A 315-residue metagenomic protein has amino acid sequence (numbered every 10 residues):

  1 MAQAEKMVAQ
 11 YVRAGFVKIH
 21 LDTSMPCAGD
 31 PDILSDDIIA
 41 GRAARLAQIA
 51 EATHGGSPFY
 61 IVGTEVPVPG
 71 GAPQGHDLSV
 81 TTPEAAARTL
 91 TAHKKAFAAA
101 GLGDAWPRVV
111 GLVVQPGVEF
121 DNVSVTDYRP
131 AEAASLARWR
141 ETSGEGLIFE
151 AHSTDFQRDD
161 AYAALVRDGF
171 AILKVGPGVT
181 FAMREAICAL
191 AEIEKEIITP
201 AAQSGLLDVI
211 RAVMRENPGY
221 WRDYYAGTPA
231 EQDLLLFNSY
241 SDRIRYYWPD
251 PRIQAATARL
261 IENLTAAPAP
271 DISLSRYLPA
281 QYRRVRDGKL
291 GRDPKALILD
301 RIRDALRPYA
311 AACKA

Functional and structural regions predicted by a protein language model:
M1-H20, M25-D32, D36-A44, Q48 (+2 more regions): Active-site beta->alpha loop and helix N-cap motifs at the rims of alpha/beta catalytic domains
A2-Q3, I33-R42, D77-R88, D127-A131 (+2 more regions): Alpha-helix N-cap and loop-to-helix initiation/capping positions
Q10-Y11, L136-R140, L165: Generic structural signal for hydrophobic
V17-T23, P58-T64, V110-V114, L147-H152 (+2 more regions): Hydrophobic faces of well-ordered beta-strands that scaffold small-molecule active sites in alpha/beta enzyme cores
T23-D36, F59-T82, V109-V125, R286-D287: Active-site-proximal beta-alpha loop/turn segments in soluble metabolic enzymes
D36-S57, P130-E145: Alpha-helix-loop-beta-strand connector modules within alpha/beta enzyme cores
I38-I49, V80-A96, K174-P177: Acidic, His- and aromatic-enriched active-site or binding-groove loops in soluble protein domains that engage sugars
T142-A315: Flexible, acidic glycine-rich loops studded with aromatic residues
